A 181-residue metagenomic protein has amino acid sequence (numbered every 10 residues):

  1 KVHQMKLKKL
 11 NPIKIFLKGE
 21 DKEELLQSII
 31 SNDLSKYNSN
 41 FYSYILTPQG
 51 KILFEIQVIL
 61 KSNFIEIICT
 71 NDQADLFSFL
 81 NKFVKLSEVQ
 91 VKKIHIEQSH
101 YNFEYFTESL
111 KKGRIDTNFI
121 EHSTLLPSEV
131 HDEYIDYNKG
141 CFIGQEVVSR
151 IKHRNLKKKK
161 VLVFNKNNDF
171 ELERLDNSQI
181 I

Functional and structural regions predicted by a protein language model:
K1-I181: Basic, glycine/lysine-rich polyanion-binding surfaces/domains
